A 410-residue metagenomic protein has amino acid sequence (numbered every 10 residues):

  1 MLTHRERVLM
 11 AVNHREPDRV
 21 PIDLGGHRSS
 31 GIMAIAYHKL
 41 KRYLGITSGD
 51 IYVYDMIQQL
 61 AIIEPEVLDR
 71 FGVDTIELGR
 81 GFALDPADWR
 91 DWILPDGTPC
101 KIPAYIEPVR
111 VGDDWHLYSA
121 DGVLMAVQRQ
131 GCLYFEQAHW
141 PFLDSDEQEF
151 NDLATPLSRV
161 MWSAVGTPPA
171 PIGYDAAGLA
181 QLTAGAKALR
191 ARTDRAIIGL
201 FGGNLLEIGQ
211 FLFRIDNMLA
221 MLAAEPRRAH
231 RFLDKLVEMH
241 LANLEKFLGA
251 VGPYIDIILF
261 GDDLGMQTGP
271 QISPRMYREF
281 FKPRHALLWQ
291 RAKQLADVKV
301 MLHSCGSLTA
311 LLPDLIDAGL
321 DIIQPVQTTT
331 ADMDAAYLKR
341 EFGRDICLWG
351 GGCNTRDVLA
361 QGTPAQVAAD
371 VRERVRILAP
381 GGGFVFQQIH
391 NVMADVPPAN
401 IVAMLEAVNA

Functional and structural regions predicted by a protein language model:
M1-R42, I46-T47, I51-V53, Q128 (+1 more regions): Active-site loop segments of alpha/beta catalytic cores
T3, G72, L94-G97, D263: Residue-level detector of functionally special positions within alpha-helical transmembrane segments of multi-pass
R28, F82, V123: Short loop/turn segments at secondary-structure transitions that flank enzyme active sites
Y37, K41-P86: Segments that shape or occlude catalytic/ligand-binding pockets
D69, E77-L84, P95-Y105, V109: Aromatic-residue-lined binding/catalytic grooves and analogous aromatic/hydrophobic interfacial grooves in multimeric
W89-R90: Alpha/beta catalytic barrel-like cores
P103, P108-V109, W115-V127: N-terminal accessory interaction module
